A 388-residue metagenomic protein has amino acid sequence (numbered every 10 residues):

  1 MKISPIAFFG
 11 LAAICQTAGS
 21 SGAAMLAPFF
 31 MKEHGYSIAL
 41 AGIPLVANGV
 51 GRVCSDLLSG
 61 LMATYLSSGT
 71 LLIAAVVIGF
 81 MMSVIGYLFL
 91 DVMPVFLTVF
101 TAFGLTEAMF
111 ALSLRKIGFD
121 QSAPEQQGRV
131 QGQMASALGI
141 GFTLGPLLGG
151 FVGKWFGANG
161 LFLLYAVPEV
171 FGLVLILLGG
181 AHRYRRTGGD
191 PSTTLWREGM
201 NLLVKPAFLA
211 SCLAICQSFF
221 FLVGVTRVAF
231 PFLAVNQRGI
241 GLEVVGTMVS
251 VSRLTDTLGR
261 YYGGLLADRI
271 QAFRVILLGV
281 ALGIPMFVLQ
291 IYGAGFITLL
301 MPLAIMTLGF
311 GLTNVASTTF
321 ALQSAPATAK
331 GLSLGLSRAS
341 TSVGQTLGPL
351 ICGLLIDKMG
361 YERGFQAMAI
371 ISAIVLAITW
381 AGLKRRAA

Functional and structural regions predicted by a protein language model:
M1-I3, H182-C212: Juxtamembrane intracellular "pre-TM" segments in multi-pass secondary transporters
K2-G49, A210, A214, F220-A234: Helix-loop boundary and gating motifs at the non-cytosolic
S55-S67, G259-Q271, I356: Helix-to-loop junctions at the C-terminal end of transmembrane segments in multipass secondary transporters
L71-V84, A166, R274-V288: Structural signature of the two symmetry-related core transmembrane helices
A102-L114, M306-S317: Core transmembrane helices of Major Facilitator Superfamily
F103-A137: Cytoplasmic helix-loop-helix junction between adjacent transmembrane helices in 12-TM secondary transporters
L161-L177, F365-W380: Symmetry-related core transmembrane helices of the 12-TM Major Facilitator Superfamily/SLC fold
F273-S317: C-terminal transmembrane helical hairpin of 12-TM major facilitator-type secondary transporters
